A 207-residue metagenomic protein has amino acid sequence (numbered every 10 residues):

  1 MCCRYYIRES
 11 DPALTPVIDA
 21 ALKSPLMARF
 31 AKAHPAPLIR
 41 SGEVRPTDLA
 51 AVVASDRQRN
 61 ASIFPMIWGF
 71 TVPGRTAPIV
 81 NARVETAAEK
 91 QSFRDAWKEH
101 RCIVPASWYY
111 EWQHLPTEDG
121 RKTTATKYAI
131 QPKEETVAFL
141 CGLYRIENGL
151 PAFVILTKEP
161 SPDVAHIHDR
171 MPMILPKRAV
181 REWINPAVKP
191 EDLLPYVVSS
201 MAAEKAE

Functional and structural regions predicted by a protein language model:
M1-E207: Short linear sequence motif anchored by a di-proline
